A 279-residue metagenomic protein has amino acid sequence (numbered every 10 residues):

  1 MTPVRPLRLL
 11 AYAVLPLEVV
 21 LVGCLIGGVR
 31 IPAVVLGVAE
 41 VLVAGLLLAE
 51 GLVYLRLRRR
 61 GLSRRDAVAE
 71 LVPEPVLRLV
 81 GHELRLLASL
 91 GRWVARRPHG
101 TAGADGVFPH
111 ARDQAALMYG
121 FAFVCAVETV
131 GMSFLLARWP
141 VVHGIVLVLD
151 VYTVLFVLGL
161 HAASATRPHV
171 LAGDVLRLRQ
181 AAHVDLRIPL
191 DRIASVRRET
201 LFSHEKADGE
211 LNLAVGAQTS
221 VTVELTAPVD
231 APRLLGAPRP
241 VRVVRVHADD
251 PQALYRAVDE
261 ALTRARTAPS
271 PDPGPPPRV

Functional and structural regions predicted by a protein language model:
M1-L57, D113-T166: Alpha-helical transmembrane spans
M1-R8, L52-R138, P273, R278: N-terminal membrane-targeting/pre-transmembrane regions
L15-V22, G37-L90, V223-V279: Terminal and domain-flanking low-complexity segments
L57, Y152-R197: Conserved beta-hairpin
G61-V68, A88-V94, R167-R179, V196-E205 (+1 more regions): Juxtamembrane/interfacial segments around transmembrane helices
D66-V80, R96-G103, D174-P189, S203-A214: Alpha-helical membrane-embedding segments and immediately adjacent membrane-interface amphipathic helices
A181-R245: Non-transmembrane, membrane-adjacent beta-strand/coil modules in membrane-associated proteins and peripheral
